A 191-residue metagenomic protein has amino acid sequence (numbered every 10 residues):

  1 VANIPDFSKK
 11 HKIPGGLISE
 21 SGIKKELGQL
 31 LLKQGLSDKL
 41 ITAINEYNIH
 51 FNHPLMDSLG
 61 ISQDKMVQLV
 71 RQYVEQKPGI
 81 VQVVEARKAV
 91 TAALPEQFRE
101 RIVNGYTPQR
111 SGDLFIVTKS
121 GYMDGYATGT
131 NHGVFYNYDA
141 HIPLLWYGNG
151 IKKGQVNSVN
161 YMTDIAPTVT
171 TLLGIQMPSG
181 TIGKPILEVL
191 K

Functional and structural regions predicted by a protein language model:
V1, G183-L190: Acidic/histidine-enriched alpha-helical segments
V1-Y122: Secreted, luminal/periplasmic, and some membrane-associated catalytic domains that remodel anionic oxygen-ester
F7-K10, Q76, G150, T171-P178: Short, well-ordered loop/turn and helix-capping segments at boundaries between secondary-structure elements and domains
I18-I61, N131-L173, L187-L190: Substrate-binding rim/cap in mid-to-C-terminal beta-strand-loop elements of soluble/periplasmic
Q82, I175-I182: Short, well-structured beta-strand/strand-turn elements
N104-Y106, H132, M177: Short proline/glycine-enriched turn/loop segments at secondary-structure junctions
M123-A127, K153-G154: Short, solvent-exposed loop/turn elements at domain surfaces
